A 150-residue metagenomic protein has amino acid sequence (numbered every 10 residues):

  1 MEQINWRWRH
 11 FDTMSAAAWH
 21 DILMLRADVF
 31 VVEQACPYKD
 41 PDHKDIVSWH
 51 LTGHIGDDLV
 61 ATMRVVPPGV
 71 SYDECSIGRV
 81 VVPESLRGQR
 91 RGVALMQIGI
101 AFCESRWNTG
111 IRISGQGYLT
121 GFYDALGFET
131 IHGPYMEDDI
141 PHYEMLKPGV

Functional and structural regions predicted by a protein language model:
M1-L59: Short amphipathic alpha-helix that is part of the acyltransferase structural core
P41-I46, G69, M136-E137: A short beta-turn/loop motif at secondary-structure boundaries
T52, D58-P68, E74-V81: Conserved beta-strand in the GNAT
P68-I77, R87, W107, D138-H142: A conserved beta-turn-beta hairpin within the catalytic core of GNAT-like acetyltransferases that forms part
L86, R90-I98: Conserved acetyl-CoA pyrophosphate-binding loop and the N-cap/start of the following alpha-helix in GNAT-like
M96, C103-Q116: Conserved GNAT acetyl-CoA-binding A-motif
S114, D124, E129-E144: Conserved catalytic-core motifs of GNAT/GCN5-like acyltransferases
